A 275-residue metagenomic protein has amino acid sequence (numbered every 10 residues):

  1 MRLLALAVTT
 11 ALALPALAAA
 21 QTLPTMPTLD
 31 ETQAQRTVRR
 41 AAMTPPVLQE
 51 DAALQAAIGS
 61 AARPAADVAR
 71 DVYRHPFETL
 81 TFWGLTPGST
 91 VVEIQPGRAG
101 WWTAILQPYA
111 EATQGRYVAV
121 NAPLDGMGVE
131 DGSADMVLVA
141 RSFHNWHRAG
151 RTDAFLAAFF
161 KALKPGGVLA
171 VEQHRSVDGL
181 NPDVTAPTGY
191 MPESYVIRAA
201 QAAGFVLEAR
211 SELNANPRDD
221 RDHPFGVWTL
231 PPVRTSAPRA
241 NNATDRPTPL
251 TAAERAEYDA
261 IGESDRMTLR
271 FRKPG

Functional and structural regions predicted by a protein language model:
L54-F82, T86-P87: Class I SAM-dependent methyltransferase Rossmann-like catalytic core, especially the SAM/SAH-binding loop
T86-R98: Conserved class I S-adenosyl-L-methionine
M127-V137: A short acidic, Gly/Pro-enriched loop at the edge of an enzyme's catalytic core that lines a small-molecule cofactor
D135-D153: A short SAM/SAH-binding and catalytic strip from SAM-dependent methyltransferases
T152-P165: A short glycine-rich, Lys/Arg-flanked "PGG" loop and its adjoining helix->strand segment in the class I
G166-H174: Conserved beta-strand signature within the Rossmann-like core of class I S-adenosyl-L-methionine
P182-R210: Conserved Class I S-adenosyl-L-methionine
T251-G275: C-terminal lobe and adjacent flexible extensions of AdoMet/dcAdoMet transferase-like proteins
